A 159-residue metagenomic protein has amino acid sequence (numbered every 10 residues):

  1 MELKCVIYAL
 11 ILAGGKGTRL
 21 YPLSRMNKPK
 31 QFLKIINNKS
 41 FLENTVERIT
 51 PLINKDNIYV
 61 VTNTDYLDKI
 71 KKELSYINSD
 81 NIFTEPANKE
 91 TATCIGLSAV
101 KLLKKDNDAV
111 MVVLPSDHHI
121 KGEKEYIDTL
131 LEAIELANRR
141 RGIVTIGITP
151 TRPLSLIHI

Functional and structural regions predicted by a protein language model:
M1-I11, R19-P22, M26, K34-P115 (+2 more regions): Conserved N-terminal catalytic core of the sugar/cofactor nucleotidyltransferase
F32, I82, I143-T145: Conserved beta-strand scaffold positions in the cores of enzyme catalytic domains, especially in NTP/NDP-utilizing
G122-T151: Conserved donor-nucleotide/metal-binding helix-loop-beta segment in metal-dependent transferases, i.e., the alpha-helix
I157-I159: Conserved small/polar residues in nucleotide/adenosyl-binding loops
